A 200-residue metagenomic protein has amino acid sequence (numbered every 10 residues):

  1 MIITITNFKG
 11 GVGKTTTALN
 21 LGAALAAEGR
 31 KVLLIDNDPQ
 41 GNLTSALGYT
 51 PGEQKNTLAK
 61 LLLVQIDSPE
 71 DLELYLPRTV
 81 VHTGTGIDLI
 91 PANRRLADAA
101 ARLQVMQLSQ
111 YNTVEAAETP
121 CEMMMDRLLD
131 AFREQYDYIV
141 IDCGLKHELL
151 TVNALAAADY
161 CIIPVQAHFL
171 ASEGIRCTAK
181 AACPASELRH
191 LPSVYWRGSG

Functional and structural regions predicted by a protein language model:
M1-G200: P-loop NTP-binding core
